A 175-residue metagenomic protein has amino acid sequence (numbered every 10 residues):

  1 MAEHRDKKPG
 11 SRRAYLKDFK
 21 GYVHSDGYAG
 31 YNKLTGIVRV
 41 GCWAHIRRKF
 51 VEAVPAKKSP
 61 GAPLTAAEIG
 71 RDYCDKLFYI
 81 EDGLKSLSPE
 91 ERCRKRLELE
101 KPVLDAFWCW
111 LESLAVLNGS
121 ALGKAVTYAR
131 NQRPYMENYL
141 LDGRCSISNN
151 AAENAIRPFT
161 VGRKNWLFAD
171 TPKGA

Functional and structural regions predicted by a protein language model:
M1-A175: Catalytic center-proximal scaffold of phosphoryl-transfer enzymes
